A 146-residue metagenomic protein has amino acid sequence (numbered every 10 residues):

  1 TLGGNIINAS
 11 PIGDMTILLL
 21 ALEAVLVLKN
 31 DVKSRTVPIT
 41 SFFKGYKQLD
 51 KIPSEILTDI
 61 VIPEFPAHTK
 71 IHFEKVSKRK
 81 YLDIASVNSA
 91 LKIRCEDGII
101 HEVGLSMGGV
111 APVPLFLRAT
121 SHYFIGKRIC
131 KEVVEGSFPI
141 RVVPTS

Functional and structural regions predicted by a protein language model:
T1-S146: C-terminal structural segment of proteins
